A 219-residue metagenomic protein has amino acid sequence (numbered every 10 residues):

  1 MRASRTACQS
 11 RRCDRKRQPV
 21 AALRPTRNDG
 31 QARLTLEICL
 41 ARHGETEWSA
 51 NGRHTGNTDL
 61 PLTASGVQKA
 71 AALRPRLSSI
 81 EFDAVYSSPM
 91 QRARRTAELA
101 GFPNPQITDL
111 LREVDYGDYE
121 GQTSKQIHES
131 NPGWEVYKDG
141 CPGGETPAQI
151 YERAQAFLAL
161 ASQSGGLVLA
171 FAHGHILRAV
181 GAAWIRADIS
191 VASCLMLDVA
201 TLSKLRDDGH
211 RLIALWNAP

Functional and structural regions predicted by a protein language model:
S10-C13: Intrinsic disorder
L23-L36, V114-K125, A182-P219: Acidic, low-complexity terminal tails and accessory targeting/binding regions of phosphate-metabolizing enzymes
G30-R33, A72-N131, E135: Phosphate-coordination/substrate-recognition cap region in phosphate-metabolizing enzymes
I38, G166-H175: Generic beta-sheet signal
I38-T96, G143-A154: Loop-to-helix element that buttresses phosphate recognition and phosphoryl-transfer chemistry
S79-E81, A161-G166: Glycine-rich phosphate-binding loop signature in dinucleotide/nucleotide-binding domains
E129-Q149: Short glycine/proline- and acidic residue-enriched helix-loop micro-motifs that form flexible lids or anion-recognition
